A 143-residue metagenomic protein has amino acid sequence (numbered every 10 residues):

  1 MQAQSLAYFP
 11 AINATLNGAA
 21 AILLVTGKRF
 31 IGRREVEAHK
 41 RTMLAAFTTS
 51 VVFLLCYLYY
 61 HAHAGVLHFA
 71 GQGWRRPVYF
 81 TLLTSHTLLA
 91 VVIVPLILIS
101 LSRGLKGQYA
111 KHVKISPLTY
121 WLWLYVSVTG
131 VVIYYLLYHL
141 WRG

Functional and structural regions predicted by a protein language model:
M1-G143: Alpha-helical membrane insertion/targeting regions
